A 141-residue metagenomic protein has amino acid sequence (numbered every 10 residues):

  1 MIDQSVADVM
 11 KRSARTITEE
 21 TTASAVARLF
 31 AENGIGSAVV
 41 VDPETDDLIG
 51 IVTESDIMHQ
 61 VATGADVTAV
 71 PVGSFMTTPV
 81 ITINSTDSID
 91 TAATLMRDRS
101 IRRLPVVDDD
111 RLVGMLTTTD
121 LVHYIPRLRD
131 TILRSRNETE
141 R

Functional and structural regions predicted by a protein language model:
M1-R141: Tandem CBS (Cystathionine beta-synthase) repeat/Bateman regulatory domains
